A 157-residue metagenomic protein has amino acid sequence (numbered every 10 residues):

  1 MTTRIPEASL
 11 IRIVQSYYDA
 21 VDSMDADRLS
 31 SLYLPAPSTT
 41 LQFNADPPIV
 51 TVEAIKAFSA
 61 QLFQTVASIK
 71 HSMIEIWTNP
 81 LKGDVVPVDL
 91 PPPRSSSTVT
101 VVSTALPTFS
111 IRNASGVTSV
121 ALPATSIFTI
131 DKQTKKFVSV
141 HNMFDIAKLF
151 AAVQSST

Functional and structural regions predicted by a protein language model:
M1-P35, L41: Short, low-complexity N-terminal intrinsically disordered segments enriched in polar/charged residues
V14-Y17, L29, I55, I76 (+3 more regions): Hydrophobic beta-strand residues in large extracellular and virion-surface proteins
Y17, F58, L106-T108: A ubiquitous structural signal for well-ordered alpha-helices
A26-T104: A solvent-exposed, acidic/Ser-Thr-rich amphipathic alpha-helical stretch
Y33, A105-F109, F144: Short beta-strand segments enriched in hydrophobic/aromatic residues within well-folded beta-rich domains
Q64-S68, P107-A121, L149-F150: Short, cysteine-centered beta-strand-loop-beta hairpins and adjacent loop/turn segments enriched in charged/polar
S96-T98, A121-T157: Short beta-strand edge/turn micro-motifs at domain boundaries
